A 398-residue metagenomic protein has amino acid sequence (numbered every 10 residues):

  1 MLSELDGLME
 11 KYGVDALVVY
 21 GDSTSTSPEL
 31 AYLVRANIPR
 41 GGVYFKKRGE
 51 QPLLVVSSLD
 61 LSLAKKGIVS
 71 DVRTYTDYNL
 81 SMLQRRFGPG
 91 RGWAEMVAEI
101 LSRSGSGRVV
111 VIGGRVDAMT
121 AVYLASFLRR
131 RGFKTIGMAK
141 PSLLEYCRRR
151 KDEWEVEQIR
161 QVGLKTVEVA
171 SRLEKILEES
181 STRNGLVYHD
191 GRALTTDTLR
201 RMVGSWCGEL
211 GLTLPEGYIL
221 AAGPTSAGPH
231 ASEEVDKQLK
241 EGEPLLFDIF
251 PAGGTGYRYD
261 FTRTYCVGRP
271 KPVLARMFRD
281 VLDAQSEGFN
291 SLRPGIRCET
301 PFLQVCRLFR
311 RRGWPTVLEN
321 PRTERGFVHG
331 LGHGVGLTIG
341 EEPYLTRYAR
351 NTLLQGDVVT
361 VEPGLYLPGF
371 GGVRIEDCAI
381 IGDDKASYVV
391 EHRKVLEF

Functional and structural regions predicted by a protein language model:
M1-F398: Active-site neighborhoods and metal-handling regions in enzymes and metal-associated proteins
